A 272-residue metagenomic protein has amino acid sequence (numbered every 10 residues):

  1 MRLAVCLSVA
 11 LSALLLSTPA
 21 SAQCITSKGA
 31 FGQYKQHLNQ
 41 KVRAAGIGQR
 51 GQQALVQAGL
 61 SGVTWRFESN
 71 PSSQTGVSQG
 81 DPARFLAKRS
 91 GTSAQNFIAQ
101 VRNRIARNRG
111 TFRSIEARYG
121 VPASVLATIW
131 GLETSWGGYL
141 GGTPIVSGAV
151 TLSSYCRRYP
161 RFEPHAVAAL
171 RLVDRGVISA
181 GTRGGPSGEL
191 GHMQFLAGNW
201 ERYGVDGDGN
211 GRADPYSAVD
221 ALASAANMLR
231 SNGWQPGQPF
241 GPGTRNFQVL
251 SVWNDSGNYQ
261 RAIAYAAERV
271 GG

Functional and structural regions predicted by a protein language model:
M1-Y155, R171-V177, G198-G272: Cell-wall glycan-active module
C156-G181, G185-E189, M193-Q194: Phosphate/pyrophosphate-binding betaalpha-module
